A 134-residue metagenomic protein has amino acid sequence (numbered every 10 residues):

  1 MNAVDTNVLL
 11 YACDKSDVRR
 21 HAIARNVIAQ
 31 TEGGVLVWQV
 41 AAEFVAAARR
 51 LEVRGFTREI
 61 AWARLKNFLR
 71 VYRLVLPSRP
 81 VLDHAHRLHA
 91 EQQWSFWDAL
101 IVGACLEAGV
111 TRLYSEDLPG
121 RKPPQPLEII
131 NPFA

Functional and structural regions predicted by a protein language model:
M1, V102-A134: Acidic, PIN/NYN-like endoribonuclease modules and their adjacent C-terminal/linker elements
M1-L36, L51-A63: Short, well-structured N-terminal submotif of metal-dependent ribonuclease cores
A12, Q30-T31, A47-L51, F68-Y72 (+1 more regions): Alpha-helix C-capping/helix-to-loop hinge sites
V37-W38, Y114: Short beta-strand segments at enzyme active-site cores
Y72-E116: Active-site neighborhoods of divalent-metal-dependent phosphate/nucleic-acid chemistry enzymes
